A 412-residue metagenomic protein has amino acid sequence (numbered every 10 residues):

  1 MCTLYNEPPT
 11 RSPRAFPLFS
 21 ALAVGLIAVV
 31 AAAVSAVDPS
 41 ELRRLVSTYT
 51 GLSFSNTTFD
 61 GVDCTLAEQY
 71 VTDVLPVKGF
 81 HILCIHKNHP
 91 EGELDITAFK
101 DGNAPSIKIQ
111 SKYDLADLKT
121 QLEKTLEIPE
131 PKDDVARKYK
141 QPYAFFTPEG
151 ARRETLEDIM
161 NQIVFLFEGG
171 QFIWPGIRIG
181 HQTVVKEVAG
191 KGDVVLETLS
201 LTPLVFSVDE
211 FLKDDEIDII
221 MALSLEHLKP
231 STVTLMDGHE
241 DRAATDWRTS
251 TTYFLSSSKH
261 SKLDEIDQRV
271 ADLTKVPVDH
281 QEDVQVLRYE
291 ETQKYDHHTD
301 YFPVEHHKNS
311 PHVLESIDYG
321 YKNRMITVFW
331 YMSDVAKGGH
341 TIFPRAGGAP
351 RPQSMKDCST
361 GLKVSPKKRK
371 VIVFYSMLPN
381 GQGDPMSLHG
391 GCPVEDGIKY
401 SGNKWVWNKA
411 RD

Functional and structural regions predicted by a protein language model:
C2-D412: Fe(II)/2-oxoglutarate oxygenase catalytic core
